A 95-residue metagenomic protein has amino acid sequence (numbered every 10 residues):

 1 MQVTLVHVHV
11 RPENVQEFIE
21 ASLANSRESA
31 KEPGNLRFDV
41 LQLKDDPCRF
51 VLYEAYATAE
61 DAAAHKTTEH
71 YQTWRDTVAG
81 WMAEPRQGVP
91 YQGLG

Functional and structural regions predicted by a protein language model:
M1-F50, A55-T67, A83-G95: Short S/T/G/P-rich N-terminal loop/turn motif that feeds into the first structured element of a domain
H70: Soluble or luminal CAZymes and related metallo-dependent hydrolases
T73-T77: Low-complexity, intrinsically disordered Gly/Pro/Thr-rich segments
